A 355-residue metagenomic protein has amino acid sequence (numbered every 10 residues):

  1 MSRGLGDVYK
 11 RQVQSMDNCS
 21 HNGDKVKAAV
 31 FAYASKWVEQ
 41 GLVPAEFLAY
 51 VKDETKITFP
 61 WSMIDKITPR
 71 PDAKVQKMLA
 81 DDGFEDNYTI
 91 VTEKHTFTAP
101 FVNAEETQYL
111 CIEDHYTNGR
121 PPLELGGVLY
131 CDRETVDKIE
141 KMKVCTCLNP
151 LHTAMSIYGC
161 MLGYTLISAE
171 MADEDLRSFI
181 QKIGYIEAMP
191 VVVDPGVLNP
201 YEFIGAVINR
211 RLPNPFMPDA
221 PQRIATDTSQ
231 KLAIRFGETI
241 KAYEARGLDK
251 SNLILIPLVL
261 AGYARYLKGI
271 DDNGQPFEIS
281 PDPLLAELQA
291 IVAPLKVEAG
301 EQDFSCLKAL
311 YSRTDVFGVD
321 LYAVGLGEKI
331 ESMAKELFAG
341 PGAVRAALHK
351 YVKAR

Functional and structural regions predicted by a protein language model:
M1-L5, Y9: Single conserved hydrophobic/aromatic residue that forms the stacking wall/gate of nucleotide- or nucleobase-binding
G6, G159-L162, L255-V259: Soluble secreted/lumenal catalytic domains with histidine-centered metal-binding or acid-base catalytic motifs
Q12-N18, T58-S62: Extended hydrophobic secondary-structure segments that form protein cores and membrane-embedded regions
N18-S20, V144-G159: Conserved phosphate/anionic-ligand binding catalytic regions in large, soluble enzymes, centered on
K27, F31-C145, L166-S168, A172 (+3 more regions): Primary mode marks residue(s) on the alpha4-beta5-alpha5 output face of response regulator receiver
Q40-V51, V191-I204, S251-L253, D271: Flexible, glycine/charged-enriched surface loops at secondary-structure junctions
G163, D175-I240: Long, amphipathic alpha-helical stalk/connector segments used for oligomerization, subunit docking, or mechanical
N209-R355: Long, compositionally biased intrinsically disordered regions
